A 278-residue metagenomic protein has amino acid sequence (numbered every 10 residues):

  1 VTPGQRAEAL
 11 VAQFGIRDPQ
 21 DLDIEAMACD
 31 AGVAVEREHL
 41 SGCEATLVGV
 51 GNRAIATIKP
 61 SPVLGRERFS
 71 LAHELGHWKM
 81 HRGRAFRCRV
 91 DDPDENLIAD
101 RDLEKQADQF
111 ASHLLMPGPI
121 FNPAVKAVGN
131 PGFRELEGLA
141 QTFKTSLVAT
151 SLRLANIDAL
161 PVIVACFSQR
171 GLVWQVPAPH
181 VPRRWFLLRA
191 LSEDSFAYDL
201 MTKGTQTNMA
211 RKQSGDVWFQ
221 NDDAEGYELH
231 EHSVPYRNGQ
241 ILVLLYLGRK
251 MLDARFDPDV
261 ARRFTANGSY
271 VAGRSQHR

Functional and structural regions predicted by a protein language model:
V1-R278: Active-site hotspot residues in diverse enzymes, especially metal/ion-binding acidic/histidine motifs
